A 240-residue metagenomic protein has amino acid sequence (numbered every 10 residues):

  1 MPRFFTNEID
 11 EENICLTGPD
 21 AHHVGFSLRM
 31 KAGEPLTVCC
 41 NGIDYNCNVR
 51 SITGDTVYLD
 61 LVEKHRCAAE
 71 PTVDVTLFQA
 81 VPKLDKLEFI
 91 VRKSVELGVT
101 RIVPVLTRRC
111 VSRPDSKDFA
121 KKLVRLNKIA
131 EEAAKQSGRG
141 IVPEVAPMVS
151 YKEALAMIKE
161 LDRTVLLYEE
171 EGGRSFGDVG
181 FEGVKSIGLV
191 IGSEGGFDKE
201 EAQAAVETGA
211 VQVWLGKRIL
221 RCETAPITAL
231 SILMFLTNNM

Functional and structural regions predicted by a protein language model:
M1-R66, F119: N-terminal positively charged helical leader segments and presequences
L36, D60, R66-F78, K185: Mobile, glycine- and charge-enriched loop segments and immediately flanking short secondary-structure elements within
L59, V142-A146, Q212: Generic structural signal for residues in well-ordered beta-strands
K64-H65, E194-G195, K217-L220: Short, acidic/turn-prone active-site loops that include or flank metal/cofactor- and phosphate-binding residues
A68-R163: RNA substrate-binding interface of SAM-dependent RNA methyltransferases
L161-G196, E200-E201, A210-W214: Active-site/ligand-binding-proximal alpha/beta "capping" segment
K199-M240: Structured adenosyl-cofactor binding patch, chiefly the S-adenosyl-L-methionine
